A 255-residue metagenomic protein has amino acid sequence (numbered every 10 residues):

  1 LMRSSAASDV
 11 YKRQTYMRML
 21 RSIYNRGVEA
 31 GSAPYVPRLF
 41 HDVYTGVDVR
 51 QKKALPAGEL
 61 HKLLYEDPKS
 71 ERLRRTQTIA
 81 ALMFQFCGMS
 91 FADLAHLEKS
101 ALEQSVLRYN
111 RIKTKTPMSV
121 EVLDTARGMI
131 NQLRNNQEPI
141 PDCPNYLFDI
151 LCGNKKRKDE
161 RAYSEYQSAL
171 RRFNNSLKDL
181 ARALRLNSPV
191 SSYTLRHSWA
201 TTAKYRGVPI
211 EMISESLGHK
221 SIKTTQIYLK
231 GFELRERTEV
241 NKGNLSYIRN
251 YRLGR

Functional and structural regions predicted by a protein language model:
L1-A7, Y11: Single conserved hydrophobic/aromatic residue that forms the stacking wall/gate of nucleotide- or nucleobase-binding
Y35-F91, A95: Basic, Lys/Arg- and aromatic-enriched nucleic-acid-binding interface segment
H41-D42, H96-N135: Conserved tyrosine-mediated DNA breakage-rejoining catalytic core shared by Y-recombinases
A54, R111-K115, N154, L217-K242: Catalytic-site neighborhood detector that most strongly recognizes the C-terminal catalytic loop/helix of tyrosine
L60, L123-N187: Active-site/catalytic core of tyrosine-dependent DNA strand-transfer enzymes
A81, Q85, M89-D93, T194-K220: C-terminal catalytic core of tyrosine-transesterase DNA break-rejoin enzymes
S100-V106, L186-S188, V208-L229, L253-R255: Short, polar N-cap/turn motifs at the start of nucleic acid-interacting alpha helices
E121-D124, Q132-L133, K230-R255: DNA/chromatin major-groove-contacting recognition/catalytic segments
